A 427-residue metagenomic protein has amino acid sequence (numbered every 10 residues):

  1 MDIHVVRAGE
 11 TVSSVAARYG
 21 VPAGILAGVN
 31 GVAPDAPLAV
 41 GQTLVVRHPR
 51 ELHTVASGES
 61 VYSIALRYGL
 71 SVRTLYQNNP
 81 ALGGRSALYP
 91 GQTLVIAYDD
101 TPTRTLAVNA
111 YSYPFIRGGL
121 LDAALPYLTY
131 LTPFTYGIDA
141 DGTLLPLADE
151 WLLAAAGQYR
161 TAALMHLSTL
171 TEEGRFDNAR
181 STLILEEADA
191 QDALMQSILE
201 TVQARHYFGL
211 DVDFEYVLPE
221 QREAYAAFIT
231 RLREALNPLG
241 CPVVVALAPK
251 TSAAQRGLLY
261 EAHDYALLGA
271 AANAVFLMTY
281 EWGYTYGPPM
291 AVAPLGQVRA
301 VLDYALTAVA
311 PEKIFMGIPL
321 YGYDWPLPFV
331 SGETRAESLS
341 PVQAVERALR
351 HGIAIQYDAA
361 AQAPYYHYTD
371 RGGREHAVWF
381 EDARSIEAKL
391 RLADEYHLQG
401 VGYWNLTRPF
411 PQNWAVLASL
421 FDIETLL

Functional and structural regions predicted by a protein language model:
M1-Y19, Q42-G69: Primarily a LysM-type cell-wall glycan-binding module
T11, S60-S63, R67, S71-Y130 (+5 more regions): Non-catalytic accessory regions flanking glycosidase/transglycosidase catalytic cores in CAZymes
D99-S197: Glycan-recognition patch characteristic of GH18 chitinases/ENGases and related GlcNAc/peptidoglycan-binding proteins
S112, T135, M165-T169, F214 (+4 more regions): A cross-domain feature marking catalytic cores of carbohydrate-active enzymes and several ubiquitous metabolic/repair
S112-P126, A188-Q203, G257-A266, E381-L392: Short, acidic/polar
L131, V212, V275, M316 (+2 more regions): Conserved, mostly hydrophobic/aromatic
A140-L147, E223-A227, R231-A348: Substrate-binding surface in catalytic domains of secreted glycosidases
H166-S181, L320-K389, F421-L427: Glycan-binding loop/region signatures in secreted carbohydrate-active enzymes
